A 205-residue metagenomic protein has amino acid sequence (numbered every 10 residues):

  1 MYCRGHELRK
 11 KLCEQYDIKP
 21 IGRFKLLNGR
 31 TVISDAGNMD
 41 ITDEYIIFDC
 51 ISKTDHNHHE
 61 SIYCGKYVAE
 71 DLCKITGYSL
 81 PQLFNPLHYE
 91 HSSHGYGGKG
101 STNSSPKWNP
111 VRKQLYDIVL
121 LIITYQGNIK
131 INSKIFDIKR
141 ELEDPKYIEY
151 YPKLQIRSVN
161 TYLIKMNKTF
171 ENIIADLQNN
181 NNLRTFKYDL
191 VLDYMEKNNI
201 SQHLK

Functional and structural regions predicted by a protein language model:
M1-K205: Extended, alpha-helix-rich binding/interface surfaces that flank or overlap catalytic cores and mediate recognition
